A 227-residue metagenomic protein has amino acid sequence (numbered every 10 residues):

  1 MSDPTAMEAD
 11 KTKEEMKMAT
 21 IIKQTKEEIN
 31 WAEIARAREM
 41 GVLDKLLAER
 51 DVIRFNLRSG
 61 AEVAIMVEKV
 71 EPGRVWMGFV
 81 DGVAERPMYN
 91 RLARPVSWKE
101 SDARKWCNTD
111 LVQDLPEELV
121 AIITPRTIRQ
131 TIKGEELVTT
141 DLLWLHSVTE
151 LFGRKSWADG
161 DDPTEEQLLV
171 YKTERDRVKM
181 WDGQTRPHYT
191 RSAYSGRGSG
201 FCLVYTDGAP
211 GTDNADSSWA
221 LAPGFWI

Functional and structural regions predicted by a protein language model:
A6, K17-I227: Collagenous Gly-X-Y triple-helix signature in extracellular proteins
